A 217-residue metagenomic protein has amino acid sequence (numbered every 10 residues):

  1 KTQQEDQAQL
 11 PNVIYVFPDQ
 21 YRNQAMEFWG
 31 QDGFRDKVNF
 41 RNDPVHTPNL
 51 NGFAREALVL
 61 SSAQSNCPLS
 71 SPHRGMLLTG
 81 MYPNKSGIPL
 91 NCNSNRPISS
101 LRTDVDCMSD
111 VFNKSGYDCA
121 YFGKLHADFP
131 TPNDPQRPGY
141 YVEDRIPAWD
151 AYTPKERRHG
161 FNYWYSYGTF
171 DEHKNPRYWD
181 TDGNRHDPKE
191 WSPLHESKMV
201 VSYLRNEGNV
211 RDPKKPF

Functional and structural regions predicted by a protein language model:
K1-F217: Formylglycine-dependent sulfatase
